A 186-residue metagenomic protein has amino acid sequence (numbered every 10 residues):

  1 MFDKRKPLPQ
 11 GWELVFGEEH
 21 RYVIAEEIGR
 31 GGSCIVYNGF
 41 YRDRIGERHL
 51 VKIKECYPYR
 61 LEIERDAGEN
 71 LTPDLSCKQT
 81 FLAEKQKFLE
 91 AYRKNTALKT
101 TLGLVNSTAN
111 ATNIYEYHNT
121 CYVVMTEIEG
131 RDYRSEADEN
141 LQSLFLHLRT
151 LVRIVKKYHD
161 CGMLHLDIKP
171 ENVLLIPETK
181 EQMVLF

Functional and structural regions predicted by a protein language model:
M1-E19, A25-E26: Juxta-kinase regulatory segment immediately upstream of eukaryotic protein kinase catalytic domains
A25-G31, V36: Protein kinase glycine-rich loop
F40-R93: ATP-binding glycine-rich loop module of kinase domains
L102-C121: Short beta-strand micro-motifs within the conserved protein kinase catalytic domain, predominantly in the N-lobe
Y117-D132: Conserved short submotifs of the Hanks-type protein kinase catalytic core that shape the nucleotide-binding pocket
H147-L148: Activation segment signature within eukaryotic-like protein kinase domains
Y158-I176: Catalytic-loop of the protein kinase fold
N172-F186: Conserved protein kinase catalytic/activation segment
